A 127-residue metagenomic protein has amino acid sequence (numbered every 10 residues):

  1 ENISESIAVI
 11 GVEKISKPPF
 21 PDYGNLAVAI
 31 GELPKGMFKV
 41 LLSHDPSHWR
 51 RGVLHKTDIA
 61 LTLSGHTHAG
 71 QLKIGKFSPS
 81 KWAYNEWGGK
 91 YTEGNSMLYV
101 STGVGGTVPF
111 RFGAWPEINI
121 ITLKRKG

Functional and structural regions predicted by a protein language model:
E1-G127: Soluble catalytic domains of enzymes that build or remodel membrane lipids, polysaccharides, and related
